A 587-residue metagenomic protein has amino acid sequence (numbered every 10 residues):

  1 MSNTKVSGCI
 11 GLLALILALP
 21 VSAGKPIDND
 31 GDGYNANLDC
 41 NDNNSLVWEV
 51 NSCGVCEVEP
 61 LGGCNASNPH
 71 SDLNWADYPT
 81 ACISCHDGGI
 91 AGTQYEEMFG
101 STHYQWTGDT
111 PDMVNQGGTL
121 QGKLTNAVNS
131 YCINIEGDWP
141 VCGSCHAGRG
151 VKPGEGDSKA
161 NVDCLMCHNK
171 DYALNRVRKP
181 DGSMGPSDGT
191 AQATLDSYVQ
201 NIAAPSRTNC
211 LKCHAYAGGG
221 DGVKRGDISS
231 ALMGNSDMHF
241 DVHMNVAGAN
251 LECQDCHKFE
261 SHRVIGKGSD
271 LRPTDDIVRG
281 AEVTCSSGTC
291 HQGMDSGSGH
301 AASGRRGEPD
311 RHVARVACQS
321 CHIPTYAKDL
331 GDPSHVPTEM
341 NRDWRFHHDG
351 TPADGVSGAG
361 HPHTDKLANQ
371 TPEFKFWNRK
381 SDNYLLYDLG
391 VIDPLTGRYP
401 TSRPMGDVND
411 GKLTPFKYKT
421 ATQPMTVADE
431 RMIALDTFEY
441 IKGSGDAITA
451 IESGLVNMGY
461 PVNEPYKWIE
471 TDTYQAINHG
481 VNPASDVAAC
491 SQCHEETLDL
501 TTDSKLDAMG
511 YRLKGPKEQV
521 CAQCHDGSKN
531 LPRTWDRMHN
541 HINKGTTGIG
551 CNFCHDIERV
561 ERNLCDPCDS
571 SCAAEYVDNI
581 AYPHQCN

Functional and structural regions predicted by a protein language model:
M1-I10: Bacterial N-terminal signal peptides that target proteins for export
A18-P20: N-terminal signal peptide c-region/cleavage motif recognized by signal peptidases
G24-G62: Extracellular calcium-associated, cysteine-rich motifs in secreted modular proteins
V55-S206, K212-S286, Q292-P309, T414-T420 (+4 more regions): Sequence context of c-type cytochrome heme-c attachment sites
A281, S286, C290-S402: Repeat-solenoid scaffold signature
A368-K412, A421, A428-Y460: Soluble extramembrane regions of membrane proteins in the secretory/endomembrane system
